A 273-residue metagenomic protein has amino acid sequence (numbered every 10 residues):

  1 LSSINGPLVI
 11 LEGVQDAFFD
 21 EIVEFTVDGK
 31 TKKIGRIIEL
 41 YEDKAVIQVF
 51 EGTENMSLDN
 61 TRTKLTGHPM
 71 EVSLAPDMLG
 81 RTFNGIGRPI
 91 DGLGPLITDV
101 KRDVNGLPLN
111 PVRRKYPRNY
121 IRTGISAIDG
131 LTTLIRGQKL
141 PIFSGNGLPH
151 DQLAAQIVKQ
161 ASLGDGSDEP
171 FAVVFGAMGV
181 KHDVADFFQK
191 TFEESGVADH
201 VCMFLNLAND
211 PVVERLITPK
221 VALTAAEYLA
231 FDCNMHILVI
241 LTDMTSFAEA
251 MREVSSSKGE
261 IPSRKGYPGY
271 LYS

Functional and structural regions predicted by a protein language model:
S3-T123: Acidic-enriched and Gly/Ser
G6, D28, F83, G87 (+6 more regions): Signal for well-folded cores of large energy- and translation-related assemblies
G6, E42, S126-A127, L148-H150 (+2 more regions): Short acidic loop-to-helix transition motifs that present clustered carboxylates
E12, G176-A177: Small/polar loops that bind or transfer phosphate-bearing groups
T61-K64, M70, L74-D77, P89-K139 (+4 more regions): P-loop NTPase nucleotide-binding/switch module
K139-P141, A172-V174, C202, H236-L238: Residue-level preference for the first positions of well-ordered beta-strands
S144-G145: The Walker A (P-loop) glycine that initiates the GxxxxGKT/S ATP-binding motif of P-loop NTPases
P149-L153, I157, D165-F171, M178 (+2 more regions): Conserved P-loop NTPase nucleotide-binding/switch module
